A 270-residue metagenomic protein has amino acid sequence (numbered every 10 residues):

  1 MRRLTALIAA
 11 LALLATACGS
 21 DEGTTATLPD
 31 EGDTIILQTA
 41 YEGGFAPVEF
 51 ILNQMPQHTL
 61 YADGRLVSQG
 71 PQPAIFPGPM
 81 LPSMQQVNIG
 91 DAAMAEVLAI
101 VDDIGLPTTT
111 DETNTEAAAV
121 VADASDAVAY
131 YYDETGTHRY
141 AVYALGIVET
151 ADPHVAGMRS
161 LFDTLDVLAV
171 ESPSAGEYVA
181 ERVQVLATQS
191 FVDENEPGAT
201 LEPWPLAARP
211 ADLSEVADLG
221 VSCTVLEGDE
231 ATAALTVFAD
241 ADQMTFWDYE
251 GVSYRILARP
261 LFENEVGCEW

Functional and structural regions predicted by a protein language model:
R2-A10: Sec-dependent signal peptide recognition, specifically the positively charged N-region followed immediately by
L14-A17: C-terminal motif of bacterial Sec signal peptides marking the signal peptidase cleavage site
S20-A46, F50, P107-W270: Short, well-ordered, aromatic-rich surface patches in folded extracellular/luminal domains
E22-N88: Extracytoplasmic low-complexity, Pro/Thr/Ser/Ala/Gly-rich segments that lie immediately after a secretion/anchoring
H58, V97, V101, A129: Short, structured motif recognition centered on aromatic/hydrophobic residues
A62-D63, G90-M94, Y131-T137: A short, structured loop/turn motif at beta-sheet edges
V87, D91-M94, A151, V155: Generic detection of long, well-ordered alpha-helical segments
G90-A118: Charged, amphipathic alpha-helical segments
